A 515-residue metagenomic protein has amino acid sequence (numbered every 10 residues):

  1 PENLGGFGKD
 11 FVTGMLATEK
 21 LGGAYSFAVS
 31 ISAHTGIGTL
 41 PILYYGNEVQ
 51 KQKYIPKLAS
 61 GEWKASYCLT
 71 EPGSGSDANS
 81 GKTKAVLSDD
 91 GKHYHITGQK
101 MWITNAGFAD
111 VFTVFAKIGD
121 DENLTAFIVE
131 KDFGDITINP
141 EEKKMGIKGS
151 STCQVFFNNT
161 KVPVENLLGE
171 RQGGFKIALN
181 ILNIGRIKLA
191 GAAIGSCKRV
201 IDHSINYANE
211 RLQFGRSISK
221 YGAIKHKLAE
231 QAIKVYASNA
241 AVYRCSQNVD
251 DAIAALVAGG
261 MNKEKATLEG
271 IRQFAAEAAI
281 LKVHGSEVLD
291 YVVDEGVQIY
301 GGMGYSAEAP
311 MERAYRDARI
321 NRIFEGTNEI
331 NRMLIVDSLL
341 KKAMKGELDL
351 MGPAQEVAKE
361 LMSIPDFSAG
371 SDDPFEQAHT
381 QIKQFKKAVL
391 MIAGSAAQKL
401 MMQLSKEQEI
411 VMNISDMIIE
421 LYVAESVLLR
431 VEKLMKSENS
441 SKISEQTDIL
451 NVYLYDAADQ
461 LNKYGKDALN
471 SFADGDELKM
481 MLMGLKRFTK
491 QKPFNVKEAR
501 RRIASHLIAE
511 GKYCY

Functional and structural regions predicted by a protein language model:
E2-Q52, P56-E62, I103-V111, V235 (+5 more regions): Internal helix-loop-helix
L16, I37, V292, M303-F375 (+1 more regions): Glycine-rich phosphate/cofactor-binding loops in nucleotide/flavin-utilizing enzymes
G61-L69: A short, Trp-centered hydrophobic/proline-enriched beta-strand micro-motif
K92-I138: A short core secondary-structure module
T137-A240, D250, F274, A279 (+3 more regions): Glycine-rich beta->alpha junctions and the first turn(s) of the following alpha-helix
Y207-G215, C245-G259, I299, A396-Q403 (+2 more regions): Secondary-structure edge/capping motif, primarily at the C-terminal ends of alpha-helices and the immediately following
G270-M303, T447-K466: Charged, glycine-rich active-site and insertion segments that engage polyanionic ligands
L361-Y515: C-terminal amphipathic alpha-helical interaction region
